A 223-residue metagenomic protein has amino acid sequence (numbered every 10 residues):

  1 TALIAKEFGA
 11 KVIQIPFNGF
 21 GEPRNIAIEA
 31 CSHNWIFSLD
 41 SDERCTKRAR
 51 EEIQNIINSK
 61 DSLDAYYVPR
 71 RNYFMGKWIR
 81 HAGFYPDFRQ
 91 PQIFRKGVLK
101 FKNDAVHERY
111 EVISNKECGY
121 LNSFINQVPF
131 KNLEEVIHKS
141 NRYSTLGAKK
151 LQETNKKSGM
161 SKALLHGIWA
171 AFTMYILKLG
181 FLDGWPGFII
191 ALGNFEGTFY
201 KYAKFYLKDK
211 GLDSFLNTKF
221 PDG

Functional and structural regions predicted by a protein language model:
T1-Q14, N18, T46, R50 (+1 more regions): Acidic donor-binding segment of Leloir-type glycosyltransferases
A2-A5, C31, S41: Acidic (Asp/Glu-rich) catalytic motifs at the cytosolic membrane interface
I15, L39-S41: Catalytic metal- and UDP-sugar-binding loop of GT-A-like glycosyltransferases, i.e., residues flanking the conserved
G21-E29, W35, L39, T46-L212 (+1 more regions): Catalytic-site signature of metal-activated, phosphate-bearing donor transferases, centered on the GT-A/GT-A-like
